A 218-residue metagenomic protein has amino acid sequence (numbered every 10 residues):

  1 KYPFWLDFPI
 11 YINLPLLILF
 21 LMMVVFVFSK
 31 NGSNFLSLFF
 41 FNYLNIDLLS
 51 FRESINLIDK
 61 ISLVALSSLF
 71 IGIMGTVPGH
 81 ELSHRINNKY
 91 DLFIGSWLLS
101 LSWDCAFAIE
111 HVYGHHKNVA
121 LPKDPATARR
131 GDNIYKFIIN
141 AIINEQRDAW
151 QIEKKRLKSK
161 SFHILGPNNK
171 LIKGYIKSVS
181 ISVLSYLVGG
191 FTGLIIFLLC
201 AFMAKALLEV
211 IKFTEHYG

Functional and structural regions predicted by a protein language model:
W5-I18, L165-K177: Select subsegments of transmembrane alpha-helices in polytopic membrane proteins, especially boundary-proximal
I18, M22, I73, V179-L187: Alpha-helical transmembrane segments of multipass membrane proteins
L19-I58, V77-E81: Transmembrane alpha-helix boundary signature
L48-L66, F70, M74-W103: Membrane-interface helix-loop-helix junctions at boundaries between adjacent transmembrane segments
S67-S83, C105-A108, A141-Q146, A201-G218: Transmembrane alpha-helical segments that form the membrane-embedded catalytic/substrate-channel core of multi-pass
R85-K160, Y217-G218: Membrane-proximal soluble regions of multi-pass membrane proteins
L187-I195: Transmembrane helix interruption/hinge and helix-loop junction motifs
